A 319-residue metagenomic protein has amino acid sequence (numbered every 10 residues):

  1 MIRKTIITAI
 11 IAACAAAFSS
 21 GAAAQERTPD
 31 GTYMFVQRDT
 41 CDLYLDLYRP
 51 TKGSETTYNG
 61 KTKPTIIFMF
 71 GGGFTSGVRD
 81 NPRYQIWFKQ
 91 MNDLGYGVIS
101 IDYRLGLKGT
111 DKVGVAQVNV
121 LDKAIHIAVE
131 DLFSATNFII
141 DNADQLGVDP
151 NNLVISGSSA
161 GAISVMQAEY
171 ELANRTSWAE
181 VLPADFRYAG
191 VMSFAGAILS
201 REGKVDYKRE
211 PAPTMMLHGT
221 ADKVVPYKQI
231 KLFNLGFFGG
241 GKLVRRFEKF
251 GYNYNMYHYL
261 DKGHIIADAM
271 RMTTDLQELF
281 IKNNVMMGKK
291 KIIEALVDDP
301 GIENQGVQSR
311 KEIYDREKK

Functional and structural regions predicted by a protein language model:
A24-K61: N-terminal cap/lid segment of alpha/beta-hydrolase-fold proteins
G60-G73: Short beta-strand element of the alpha/beta-hydrolase
G73-S76, V98, F138: Serine-hydrolase catalytic-loop signature spanning alpha/beta hydrolases and amidase-signature enzymes
R79-I101, K108: Short amphipathic alpha-helix adjacent to the substrate-entry channel of hydrolases
N119-D144: Alpha/beta-hydrolase active-site loop
N137-E210: Primarily recognizes the serine-hydrolase "nucleophile elbow" in alpha/beta-hydrolase and SGNH/GDSL folds
A179-G251: The feature captures the conserved acid-bearing segment of alpha/beta-hydrolase catalytic domains
E248-K319: C-terminal catalytic histidine-bearing segment of alpha/beta-hydrolase fold enzymes
